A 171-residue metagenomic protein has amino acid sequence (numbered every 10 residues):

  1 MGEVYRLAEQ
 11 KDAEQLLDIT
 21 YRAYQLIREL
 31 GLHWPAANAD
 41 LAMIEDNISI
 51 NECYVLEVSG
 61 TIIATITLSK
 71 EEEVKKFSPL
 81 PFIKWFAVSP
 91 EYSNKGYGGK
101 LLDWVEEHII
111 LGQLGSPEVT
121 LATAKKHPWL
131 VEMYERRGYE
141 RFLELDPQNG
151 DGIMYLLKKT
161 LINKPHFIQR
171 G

Functional and structural regions predicted by a protein language model:
G2, L80, V131-M133: Residue-level marker of the N-terminal boundary of ABC ATPase nucleotide-binding domains
V4, F82-K84, T120: Conserved Rossmann-like nucleotide-binding pocket used by diverse enzymes that bind dinucleotide cofactors
V4-D18: A short beta-loop-alpha structural element at the N-terminal edge of CoA-dependent acyl/N-acetyltransferase catalytic
Q10, Y21-E91, L102-W104, H108 (+3 more regions): Acetyl-CoA-dependent GNAT
K11, Q15, I62, P128-W129: Short alpha-helical
F77, K95-G96, D151: Non-catalytic, surface-exposed connector residues within folded enzymatic/regulatory domains
S89-D103, A124-E132, R136: Conserved glycine-rich acetyl-CoA-binding loop
G115-R137, L143-G171: C-terminal "cap" of GNAT-fold acetyltransferases
